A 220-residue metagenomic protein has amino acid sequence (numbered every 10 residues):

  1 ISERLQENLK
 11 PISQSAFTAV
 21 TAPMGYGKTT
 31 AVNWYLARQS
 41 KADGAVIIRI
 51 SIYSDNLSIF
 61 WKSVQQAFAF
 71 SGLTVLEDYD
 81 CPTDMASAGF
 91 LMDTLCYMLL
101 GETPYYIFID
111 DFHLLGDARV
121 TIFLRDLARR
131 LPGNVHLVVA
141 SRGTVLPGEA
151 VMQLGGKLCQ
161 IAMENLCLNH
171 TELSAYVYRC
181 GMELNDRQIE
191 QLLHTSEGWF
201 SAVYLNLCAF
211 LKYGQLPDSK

Functional and structural regions predicted by a protein language model:
I1-M24, W34: Walker A/P-loop-proximal flanking segment of P-loop NTPase domains
F17, L114-R119, R125-G155, C159-A162: Sensor-1/coupling segment of RecA-like P-loop NTPase cores
T18-R49, Q66: P-loop NTPase Walker A phosphate-binding motif
A22-M24, V46-N56, C81-D84, M163-E164: A short hydrophobic beta-strand->loop->alpha-helix junction that borders the nucleotide-binding pocket of P-loop NTPases
G25, V32, I59, Q66 (+2 more regions): Amphipathic alpha-helical "lid/sensor" segments that cap RecA-like P-loop NTPase cores
L57-D78, M92-C96: Conserved NTP-binding/hydrolysis module of P-loop NTPases
C81, L95-V120: Conserved P-loop NTPase "ATPase switch" module shared by AAA+ and STAND
C167-V177: Conserved AAA+ ATPase core "coupling" helix
